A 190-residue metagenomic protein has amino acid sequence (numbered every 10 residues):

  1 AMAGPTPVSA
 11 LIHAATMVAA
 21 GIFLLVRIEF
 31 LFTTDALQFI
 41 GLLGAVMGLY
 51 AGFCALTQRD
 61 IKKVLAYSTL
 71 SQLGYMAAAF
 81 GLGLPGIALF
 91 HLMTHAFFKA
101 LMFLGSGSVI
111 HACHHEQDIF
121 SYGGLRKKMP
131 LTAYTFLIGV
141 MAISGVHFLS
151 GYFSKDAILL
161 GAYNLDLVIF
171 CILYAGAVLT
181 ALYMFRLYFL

Functional and structural regions predicted by a protein language model:
A1-L190: Hydrophobic transmembrane alpha-helices and their helix-loop junctions in integral membrane proteins
